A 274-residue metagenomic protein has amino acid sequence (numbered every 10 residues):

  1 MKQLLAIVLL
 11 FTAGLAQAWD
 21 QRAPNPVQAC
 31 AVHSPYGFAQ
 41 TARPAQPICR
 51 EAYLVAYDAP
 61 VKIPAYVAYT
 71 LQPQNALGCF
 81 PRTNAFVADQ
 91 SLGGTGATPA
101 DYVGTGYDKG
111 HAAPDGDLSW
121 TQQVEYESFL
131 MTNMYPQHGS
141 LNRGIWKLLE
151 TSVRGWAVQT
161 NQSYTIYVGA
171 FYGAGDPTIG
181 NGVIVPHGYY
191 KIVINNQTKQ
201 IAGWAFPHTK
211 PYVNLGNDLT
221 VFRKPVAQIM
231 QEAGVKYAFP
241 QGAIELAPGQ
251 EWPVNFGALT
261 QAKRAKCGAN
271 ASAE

Functional and structural regions predicted by a protein language model:
M1-L4: Positively charged n-region of N-terminal signal peptides that target proteins for export
A13-L15: N-terminal signal peptide c-region/cleavage motif recognized by signal peptidases
A18-P64: N-terminal module-boundary/linker segments of secreted carbohydrate-active enzymes
P47-K109: Short, His- and charge-rich active-site/binding loops that engage polyanionic ligands
S91-E274: Domain-level detector of nuclease and nuclease-like folds in predominantly extracellular/periplasmic contexts
